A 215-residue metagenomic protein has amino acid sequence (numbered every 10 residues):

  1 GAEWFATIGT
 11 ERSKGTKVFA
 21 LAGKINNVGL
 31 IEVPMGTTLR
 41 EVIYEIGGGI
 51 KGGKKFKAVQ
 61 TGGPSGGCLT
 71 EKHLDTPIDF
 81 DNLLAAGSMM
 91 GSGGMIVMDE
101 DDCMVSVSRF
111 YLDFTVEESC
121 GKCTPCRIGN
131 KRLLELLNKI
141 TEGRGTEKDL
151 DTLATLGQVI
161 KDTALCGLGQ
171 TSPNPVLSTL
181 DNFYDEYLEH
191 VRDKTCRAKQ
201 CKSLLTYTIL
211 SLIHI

Functional and structural regions predicted by a protein language model:
G1-T208: Redox cofactor-anchoring modules in respiratory/redox and cofactor-processing assemblies
I213-I215: Conserved small/polar residues in nucleotide/adenosyl-binding loops
